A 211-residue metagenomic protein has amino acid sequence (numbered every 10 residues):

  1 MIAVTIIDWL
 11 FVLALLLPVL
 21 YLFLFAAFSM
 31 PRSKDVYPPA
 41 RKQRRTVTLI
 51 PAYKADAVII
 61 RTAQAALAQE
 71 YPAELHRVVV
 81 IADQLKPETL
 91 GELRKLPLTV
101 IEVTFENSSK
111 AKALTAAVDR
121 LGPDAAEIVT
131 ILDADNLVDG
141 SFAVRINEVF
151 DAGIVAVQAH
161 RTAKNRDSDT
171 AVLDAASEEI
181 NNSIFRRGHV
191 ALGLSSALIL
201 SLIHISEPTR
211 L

Functional and structural regions predicted by a protein language model:
M1-K42, L93: N-terminal membrane-anchoring/stem segments of glycan-assembly enzymes
P31-R32, Q69-Y71, D139: Catalytic cores of nucleotide-enabled group-transfer and carboxylate-activating enzymes in metabolic and assembly-line
R45-V47, R77: Cell-envelope/extracellular polymer assembly enzymes that use nucleotide-activated donors
I60, K86-R94, S141: Acidic helix N-cap motif at the loop->helix transition within catalytic regions of sugar-transfer enzymes
Q64-L75: Short, acidic, metal-binding catalytic loop of nucleotide-sugar glycosyltransferases
V79-L90, T104-N107, L137: A conserved acidic beta->alpha catalytic loop
E102-P123, G140, R145-S206, R210: Long helical/loop segments within the catalytic core of UDP-sugar-dependent glycosyltransferases, especially the large
A125-L137: Short beta-strand-to-loop acidic/aromatic patch adjacent to the donor-nucleotide binding site
